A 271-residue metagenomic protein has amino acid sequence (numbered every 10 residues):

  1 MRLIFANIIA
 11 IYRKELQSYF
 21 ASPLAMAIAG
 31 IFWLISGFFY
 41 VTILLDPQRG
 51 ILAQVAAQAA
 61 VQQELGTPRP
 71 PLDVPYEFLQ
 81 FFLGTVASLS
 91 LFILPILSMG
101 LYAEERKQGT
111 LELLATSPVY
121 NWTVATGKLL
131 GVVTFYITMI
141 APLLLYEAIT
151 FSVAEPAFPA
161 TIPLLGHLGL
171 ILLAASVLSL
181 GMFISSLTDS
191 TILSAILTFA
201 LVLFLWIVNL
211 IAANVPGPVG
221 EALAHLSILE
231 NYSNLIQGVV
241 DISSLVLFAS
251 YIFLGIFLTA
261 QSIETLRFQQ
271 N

Functional and structural regions predicted by a protein language model:
M1-A29: Aromatic- and glycine-rich beta-strand/loop motifs that create alpha-glucan
F5, I43-Y76, S194-S262, L266-Q270: Terminal transmembrane helical anchor/hairpin motif
P23-A53, S88-I93, A200-F204: Hydrophobic alpha-helical transmembrane segments of multi-pass membrane transport/permease proteins
F38-V41, P70-L83, T126-D189, V240 (+1 more regions): Secretory targeting signals
V74, F78-E104, M139: Long, hydrophobic alpha-helical segments
L94-S98, T110, Y146, S179-L180 (+1 more regions): Hydrophobic/aromatic residues in alpha-helical transmembrane segments
P95-A115, L129: Transmembrane helix boundary and interhelical loop/hinge segments in multi-pass membrane proteins
